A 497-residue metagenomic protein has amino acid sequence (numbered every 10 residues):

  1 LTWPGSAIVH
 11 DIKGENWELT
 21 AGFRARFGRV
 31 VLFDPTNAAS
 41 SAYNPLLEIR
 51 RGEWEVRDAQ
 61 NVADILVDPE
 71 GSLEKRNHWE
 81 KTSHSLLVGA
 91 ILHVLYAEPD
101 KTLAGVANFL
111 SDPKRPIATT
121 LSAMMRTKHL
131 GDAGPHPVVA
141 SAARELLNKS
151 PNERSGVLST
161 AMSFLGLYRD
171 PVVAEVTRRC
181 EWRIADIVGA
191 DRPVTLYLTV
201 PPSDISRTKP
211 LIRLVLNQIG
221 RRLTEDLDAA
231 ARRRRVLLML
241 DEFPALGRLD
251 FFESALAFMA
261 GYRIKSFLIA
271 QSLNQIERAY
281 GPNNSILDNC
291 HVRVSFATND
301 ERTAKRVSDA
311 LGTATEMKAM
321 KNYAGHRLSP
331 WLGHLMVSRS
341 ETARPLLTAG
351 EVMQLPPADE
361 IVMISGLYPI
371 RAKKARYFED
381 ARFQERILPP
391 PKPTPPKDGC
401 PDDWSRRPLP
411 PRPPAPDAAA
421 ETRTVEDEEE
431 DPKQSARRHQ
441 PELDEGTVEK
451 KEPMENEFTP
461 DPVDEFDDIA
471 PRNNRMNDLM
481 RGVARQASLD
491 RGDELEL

Functional and structural regions predicted by a protein language model:
L1-I264, E277-P282, T342, G350-R371 (+6 more regions): P-loop NTPase motor domains
L256-I364: Conserved ATP-driven motor cores of ASCE-family P-loop NTPases powering translocation/secretion/packaging/pilus
R376: Short, surface-exposed polybasic-aromatic patches that bind anionic ligands, especially phosphate groups
